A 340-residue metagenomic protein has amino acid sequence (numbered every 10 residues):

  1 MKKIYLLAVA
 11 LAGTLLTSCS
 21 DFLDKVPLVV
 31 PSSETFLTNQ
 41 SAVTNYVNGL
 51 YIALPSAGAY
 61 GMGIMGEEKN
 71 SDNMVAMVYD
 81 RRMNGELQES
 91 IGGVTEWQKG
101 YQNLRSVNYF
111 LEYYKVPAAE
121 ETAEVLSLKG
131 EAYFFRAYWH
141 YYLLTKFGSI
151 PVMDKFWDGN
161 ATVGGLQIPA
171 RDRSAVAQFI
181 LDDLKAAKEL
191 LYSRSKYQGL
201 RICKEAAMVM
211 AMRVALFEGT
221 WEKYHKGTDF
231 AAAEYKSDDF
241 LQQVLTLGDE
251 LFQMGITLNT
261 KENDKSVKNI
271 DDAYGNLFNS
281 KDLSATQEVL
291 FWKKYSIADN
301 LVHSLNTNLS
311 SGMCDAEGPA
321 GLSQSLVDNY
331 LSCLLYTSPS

Functional and structural regions predicted by a protein language model:
M1-I4: Positively charged n-region of N-terminal signal peptides that target proteins for export
L6-A12: Sec-dependent N-terminal signal peptides
A12-G13, K223: Alpha-helical transmembrane segments and their juxtamembrane interfaces
S20-Y79, I150, D154, K185-A186 (+2 more regions): An aromatic- and glycine-enriched ligand-binding surface/loop that stacks and positions planar moieties
S41-S56, M77-F147, V163-G199: Conserved, well-structured interaction surfaces
K155-A161: Short, conserved phosphate-binding/catalytic loop or strand-edge motifs used in phosphoryl-/nucleotidyl-transfer
